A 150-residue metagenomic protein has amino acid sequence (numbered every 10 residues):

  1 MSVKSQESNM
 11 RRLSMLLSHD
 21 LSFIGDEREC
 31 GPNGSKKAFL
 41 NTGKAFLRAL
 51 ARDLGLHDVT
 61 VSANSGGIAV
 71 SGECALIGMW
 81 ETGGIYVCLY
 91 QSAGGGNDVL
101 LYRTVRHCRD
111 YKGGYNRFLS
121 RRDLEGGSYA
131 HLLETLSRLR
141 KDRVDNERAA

Functional and structural regions predicted by a protein language model:
M1-R11, K141-A150: Short intrinsically disordered terminal tails
S2, G43, L50, Y90-G96 (+1 more regions): Intrinsic low-complexity, intrinsically disordered segments enriched in polar/basic residues
V3-G78: Negatively charged, low-complexity tracts enriched in Asp/Glu with abundant Ser/Thr
M10, L21, E27, V59 (+4 more regions): Short linear motifs in intrinsically disordered/low-complexity regions
N33-G34, G66-G67, G95, G113 (+1 more regions): Intrinsic-disorder/low-complexity loop/linker signature
L47, L132-E147: Charged, low-complexity intrinsically disordered regions
E73-R138: Intrinsically disordered, low-complexity regulatory segments enriched in Ser/Thr/Pro and charged residues
